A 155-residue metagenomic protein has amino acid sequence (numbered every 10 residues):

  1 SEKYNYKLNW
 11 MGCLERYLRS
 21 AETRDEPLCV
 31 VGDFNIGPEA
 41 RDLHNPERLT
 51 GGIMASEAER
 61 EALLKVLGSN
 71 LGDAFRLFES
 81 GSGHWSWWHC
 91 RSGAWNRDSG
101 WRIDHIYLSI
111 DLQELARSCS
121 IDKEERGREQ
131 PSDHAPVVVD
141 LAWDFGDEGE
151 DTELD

Functional and structural regions predicted by a protein language model:
S1-D155: Active-site regions of metal-assisted phosphoester/phosphodiester hydrolases, unifying DNase/endonuclease modules
